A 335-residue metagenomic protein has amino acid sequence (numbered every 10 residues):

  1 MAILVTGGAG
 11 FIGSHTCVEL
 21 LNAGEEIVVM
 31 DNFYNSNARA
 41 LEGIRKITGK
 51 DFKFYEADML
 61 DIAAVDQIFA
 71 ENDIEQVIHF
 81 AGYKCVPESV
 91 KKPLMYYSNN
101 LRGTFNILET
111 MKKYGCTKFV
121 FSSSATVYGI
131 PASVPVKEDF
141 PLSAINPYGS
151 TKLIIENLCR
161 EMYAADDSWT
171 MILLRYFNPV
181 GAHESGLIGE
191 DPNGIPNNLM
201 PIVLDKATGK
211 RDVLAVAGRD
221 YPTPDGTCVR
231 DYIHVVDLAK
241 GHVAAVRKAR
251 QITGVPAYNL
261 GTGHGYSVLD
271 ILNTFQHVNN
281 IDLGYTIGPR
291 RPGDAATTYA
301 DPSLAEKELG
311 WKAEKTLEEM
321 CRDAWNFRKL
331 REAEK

Functional and structural regions predicted by a protein language model:
M1-A182: N-terminal Rossmann-like NAD(P)+-binding domain of SDR-like oxidoreductases, especially those catalyzing
N32, K112, E190-I195, G293 (+1 more regions): A general boundary/transition motif marking the beginning of the first structured unit of a protein
L60, K84, Y96, I195 (+3 more regions): Glycosyltransferase donor-binding loop in the core domain
Y97, I145-L153, G189, N193-N197 (+2 more regions): Short-chain dehydrogenase/reductase
G181-H183, D220-Y221: Short, basic/glycine-rich phosphate-binding loops at helix/coil junctions that contact nucleotide phosphates
S185-L187: Catalytic core of nucleotidyl cyclases, primarily class III adenylyl/guanylyl cyclases
M200-K335: C-terminal substrate-binding subdomain of Rossmann-fold SDR/epimerase-dehydratase oxidoreductases
